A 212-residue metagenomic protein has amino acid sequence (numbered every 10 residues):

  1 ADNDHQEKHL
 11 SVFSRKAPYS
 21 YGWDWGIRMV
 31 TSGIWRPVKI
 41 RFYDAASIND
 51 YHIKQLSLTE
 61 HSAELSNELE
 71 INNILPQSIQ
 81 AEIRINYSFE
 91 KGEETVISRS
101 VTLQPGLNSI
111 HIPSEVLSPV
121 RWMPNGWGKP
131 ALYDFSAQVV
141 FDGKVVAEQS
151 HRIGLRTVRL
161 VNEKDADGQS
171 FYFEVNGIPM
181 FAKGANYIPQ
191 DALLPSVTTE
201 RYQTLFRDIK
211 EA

Functional and structural regions predicted by a protein language model:
A1-A212: Secreted/periplasmic carbohydrate-active enzymes, especially glycoside hydrolases
